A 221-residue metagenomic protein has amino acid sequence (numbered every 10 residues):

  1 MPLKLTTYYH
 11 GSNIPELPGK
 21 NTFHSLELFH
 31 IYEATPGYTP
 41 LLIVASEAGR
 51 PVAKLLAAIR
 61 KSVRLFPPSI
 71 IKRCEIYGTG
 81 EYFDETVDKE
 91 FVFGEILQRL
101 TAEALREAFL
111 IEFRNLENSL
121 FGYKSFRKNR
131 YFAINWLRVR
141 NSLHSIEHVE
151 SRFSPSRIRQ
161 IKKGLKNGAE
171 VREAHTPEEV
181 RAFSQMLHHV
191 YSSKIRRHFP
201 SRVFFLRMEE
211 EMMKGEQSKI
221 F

Functional and structural regions predicted by a protein language model:
P2-R64, L116-H144, H148-F221: A conserved beta-strand-loop-helix scaffold within acyl/acetyltransferase catalytic domains
S62-A133: Acyl-donor binding region in acyl/amide transferases
